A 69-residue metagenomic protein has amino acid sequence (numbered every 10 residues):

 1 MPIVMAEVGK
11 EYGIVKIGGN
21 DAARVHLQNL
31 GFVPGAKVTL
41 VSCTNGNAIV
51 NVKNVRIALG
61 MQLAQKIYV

Functional and structural regions predicted by a protein language model:
M1-V69: Compact, glycine-rich, soluble single-domain proteins
